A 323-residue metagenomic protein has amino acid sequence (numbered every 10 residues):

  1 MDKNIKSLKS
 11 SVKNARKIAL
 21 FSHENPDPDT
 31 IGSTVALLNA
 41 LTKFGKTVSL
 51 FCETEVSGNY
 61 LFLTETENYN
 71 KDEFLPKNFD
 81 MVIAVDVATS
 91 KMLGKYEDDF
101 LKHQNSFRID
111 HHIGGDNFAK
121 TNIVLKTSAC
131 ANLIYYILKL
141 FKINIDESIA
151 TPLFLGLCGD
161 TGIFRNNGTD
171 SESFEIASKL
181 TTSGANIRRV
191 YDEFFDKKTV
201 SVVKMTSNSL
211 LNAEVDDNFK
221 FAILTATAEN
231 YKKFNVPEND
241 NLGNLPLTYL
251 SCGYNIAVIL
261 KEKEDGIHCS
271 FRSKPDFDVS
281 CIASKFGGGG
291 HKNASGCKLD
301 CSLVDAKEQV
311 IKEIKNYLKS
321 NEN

Functional and structural regions predicted by a protein language model:
M1-K6, D98-S106, K126-I134: An acidic intrinsically disordered interaction segment
D2-E24, T30-L61, K71, P76-F79 (+2 more regions): Hydrophobic helix-and-loop "lid/oligomerization" segment in the mid-to-C-terminal part of catalytic domains
D2-S7, A88-T89, L138-L140: Short, motif-level signal for alpha-helix interfacial/capping segments enriched in acidic residues and aromatics/proline
F21, N25, A84, R108-I109 (+1 more regions): Generic enzyme active-site microenvironment
T64-K120: Active-site cofactor/cluster-binding pocket
S106-R108, T121-V124, F221-I223, I259: Conserved beta-strand scaffold positions in the cores of enzyme catalytic domains, especially in NTP/NDP-utilizing
I109-I176: Short alpha-helices
